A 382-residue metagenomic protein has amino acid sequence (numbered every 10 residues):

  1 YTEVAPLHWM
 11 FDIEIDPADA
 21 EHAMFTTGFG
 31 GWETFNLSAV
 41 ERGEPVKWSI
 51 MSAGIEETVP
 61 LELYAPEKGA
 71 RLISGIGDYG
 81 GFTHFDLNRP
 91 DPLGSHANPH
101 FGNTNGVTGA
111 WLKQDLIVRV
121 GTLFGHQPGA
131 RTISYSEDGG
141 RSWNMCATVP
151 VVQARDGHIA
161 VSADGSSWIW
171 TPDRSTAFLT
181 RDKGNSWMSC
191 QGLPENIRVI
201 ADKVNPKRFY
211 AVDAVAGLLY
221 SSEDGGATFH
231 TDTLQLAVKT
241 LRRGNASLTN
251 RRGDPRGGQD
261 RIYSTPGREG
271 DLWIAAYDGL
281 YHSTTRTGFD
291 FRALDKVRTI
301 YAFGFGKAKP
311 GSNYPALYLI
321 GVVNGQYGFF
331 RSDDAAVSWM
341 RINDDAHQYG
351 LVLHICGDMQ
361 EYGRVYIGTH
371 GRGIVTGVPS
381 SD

Functional and structural regions predicted by a protein language model:
Y1-E3, K47-L63, N98-N105, V238-R242 (+2 more regions): Conserved blade-ending motifs and adjacent loop-strand segments that build the rim/top face of beta-propeller domains
V4, H8-H22, T26-G31, E62 (+2 more regions): Loop/turn-rich, solvent-exposed surfaces of beta-rich toroidal or solenoidal domains
A5-A18, L61-K68, N105-D115, G157-D164 (+4 more regions): Structural signature of eukaryotic scaffold interfaces centered on beta-propeller domains
H22-F25, R71-I73, L116-V118, S167-W170 (+7 more regions): Conserved beta-propeller blade signature
G30-W32, G80, L123-Q127, S175-T176 (+4 more regions): Short glycine/acidic-enriched loop and turn motifs that connect beta-strands
T34-N36, G81-F85, S134-W143, S162 (+5 more regions): Conserved Ser/Thr-centered positions that define the repeating blades of beta-propeller domains
G43-S52, P92-H96, N144-T148, M188-G192 (+3 more regions): Beta-propeller fold detector
H347-D382: Blade-level signature of beta-propeller repeat domains, shared across WD40, Kelch, NHL, RCC1 and BNR/Asp-box propellers
